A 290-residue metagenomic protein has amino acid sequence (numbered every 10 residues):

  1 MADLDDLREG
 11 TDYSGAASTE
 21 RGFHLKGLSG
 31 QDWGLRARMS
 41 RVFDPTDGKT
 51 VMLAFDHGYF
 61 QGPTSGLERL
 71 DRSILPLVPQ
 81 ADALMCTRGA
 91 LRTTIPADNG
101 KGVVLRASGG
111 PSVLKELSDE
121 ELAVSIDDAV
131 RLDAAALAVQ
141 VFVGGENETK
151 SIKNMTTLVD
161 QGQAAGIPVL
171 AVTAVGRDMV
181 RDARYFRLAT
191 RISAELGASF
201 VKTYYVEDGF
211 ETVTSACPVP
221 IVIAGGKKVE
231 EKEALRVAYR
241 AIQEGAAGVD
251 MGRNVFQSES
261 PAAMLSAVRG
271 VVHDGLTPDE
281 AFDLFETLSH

Functional and structural regions predicted by a protein language model:
M1-D56, G89-G100, L284-H290: N-terminal amphipathic alpha-helix/helix-capping segment at the start of soluble metabolic enzymes
A37, R253-N254: Flexible, active-site-adjacent loop/turn segments at secondary-structure boundaries
S40, G62, G66, A262-A263: Residue-level detector of solvent-exposed, low-hydrophobicity positions
P45, T50-A54, G58-S112, L117-I223 (+3 more regions): Alpha/beta enzyme core
G145, F256-Q257: Gly/Ser/Thr-rich loops at beta-strand to alpha-helix junctions that form or flank small-molecule/cofactor-binding
I242, Q257-H290: C-terminal helical cap(s) of enzyme catalytic domains, especially alpha/beta-barrels
